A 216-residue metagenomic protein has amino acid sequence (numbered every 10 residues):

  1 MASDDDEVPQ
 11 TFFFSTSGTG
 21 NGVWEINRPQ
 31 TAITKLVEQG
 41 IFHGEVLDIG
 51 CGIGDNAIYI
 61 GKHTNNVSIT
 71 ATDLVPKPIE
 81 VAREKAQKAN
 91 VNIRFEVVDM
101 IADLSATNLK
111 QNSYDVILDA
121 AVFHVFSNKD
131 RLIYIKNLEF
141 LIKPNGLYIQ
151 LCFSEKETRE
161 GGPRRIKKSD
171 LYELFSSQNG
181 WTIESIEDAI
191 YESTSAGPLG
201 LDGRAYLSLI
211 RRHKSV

Functional and structural regions predicted by a protein language model:
M1-L47, I53-L109, F126-F140, G146-V216: Class I (Rossmann-like) S-adenosyl-L-methionine-dependent methyltransferase catalytic domain, capturing the SAM-binding
I117-L118: Hydrophobic beta-strand segment of the Class I
A121-V125: Short catalytic micro-motifs in class I SAM-dependent methyltransferases
